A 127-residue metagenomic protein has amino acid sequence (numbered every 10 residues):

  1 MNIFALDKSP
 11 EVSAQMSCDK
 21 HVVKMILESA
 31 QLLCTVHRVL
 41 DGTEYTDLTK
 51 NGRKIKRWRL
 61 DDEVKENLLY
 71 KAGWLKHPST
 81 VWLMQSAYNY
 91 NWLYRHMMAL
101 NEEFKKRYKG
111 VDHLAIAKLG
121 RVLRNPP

Functional and structural regions predicted by a protein language model:
M1-K106: An N-terminal structural lobe/cap that precedes and organizes the functional/catalytic core across diverse proteins
L93-P127: Catalytic cores of phosphodiester-bond-cleaving enzymes
